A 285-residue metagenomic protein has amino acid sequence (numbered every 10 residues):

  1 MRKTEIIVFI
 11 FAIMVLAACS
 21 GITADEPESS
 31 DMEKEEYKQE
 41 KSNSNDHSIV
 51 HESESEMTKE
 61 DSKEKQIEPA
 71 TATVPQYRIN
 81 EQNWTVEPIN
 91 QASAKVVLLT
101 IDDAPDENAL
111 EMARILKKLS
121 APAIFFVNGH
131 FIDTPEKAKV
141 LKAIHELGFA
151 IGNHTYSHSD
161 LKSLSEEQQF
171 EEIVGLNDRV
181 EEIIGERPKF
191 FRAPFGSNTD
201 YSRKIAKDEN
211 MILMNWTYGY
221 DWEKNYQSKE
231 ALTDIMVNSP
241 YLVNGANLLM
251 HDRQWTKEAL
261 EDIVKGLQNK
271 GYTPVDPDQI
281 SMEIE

Functional and structural regions predicted by a protein language model:
M1-I10: Positively charged n-region of N-terminal signal peptides that target proteins for export
V15-A18: C-terminal motif of bacterial Sec signal peptides marking the signal peptidase cleavage site
S20-A94: N-terminal, intrinsically disordered, polar/charged segments of Gram-positive cell-envelope systems that serve as
K65-D160, R179: Active-site beta->alpha N-cap acidic-glycine motif
P88, D133, T256-E285: C-terminal domain-boundary segment and adjacent tail
V97-T100, A123-V127, A150-N153, K189-R192 (+3 more regions): Structural recognition of the beta-strand scaffold that forms the well-ordered cores of secreted hydrolase catalytic
D103-E107, N128-E136, D160-L164, R192-N198 (+3 more regions): Acidic-and-aromatic substrate-binding clefts and catalytic sites of carbohydrate-active enzymes
S159-I184, F195-V243: Alpha-helical scaffold elements lining the catalytic groove of polysaccharide deacetylases
